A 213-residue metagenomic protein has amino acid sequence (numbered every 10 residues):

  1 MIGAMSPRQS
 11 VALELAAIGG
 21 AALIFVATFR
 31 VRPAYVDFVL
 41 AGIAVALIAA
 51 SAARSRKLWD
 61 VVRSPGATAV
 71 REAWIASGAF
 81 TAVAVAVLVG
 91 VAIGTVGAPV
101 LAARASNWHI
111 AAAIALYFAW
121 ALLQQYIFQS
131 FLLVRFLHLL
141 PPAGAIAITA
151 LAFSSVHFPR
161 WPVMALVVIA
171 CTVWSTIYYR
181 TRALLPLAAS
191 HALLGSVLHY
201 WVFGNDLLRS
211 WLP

Functional and structural regions predicted by a protein language model:
M1-S6, R104-A111, L122-L132, A147-H157: Short juxtamembrane and helix-loop transition motifs at transmembrane-helix boundaries in membrane proteins
I2-K57: Alpha-helical transmembrane segments in multi-pass membrane proteins
A12-L15, A73-S77, A111-I114, A143-I148 (+2 more regions): Hydrophobic alpha-helical transmembrane segments
I18-A27, V83-G90, A150-P159, A192-V202: Aromatic-anchored segments of alpha-helical transmembrane domains
R30-R32, L58-L123, V134, H138 (+1 more regions): Juxtamembrane helix-loop-helix connectors linking adjacent transmembrane helices in multi-pass membrane enzymes
G42, I114, F118, L122 (+3 more regions): Residue-level signature of the transmembrane alpha-helical core of multi-pass small-molecule transporters
Y126-I148, T176-A183: Membrane-interface helix/loop boundary segments of multi-pass membrane proteins
V163-P213: Functionally important transmembrane alpha-helices
